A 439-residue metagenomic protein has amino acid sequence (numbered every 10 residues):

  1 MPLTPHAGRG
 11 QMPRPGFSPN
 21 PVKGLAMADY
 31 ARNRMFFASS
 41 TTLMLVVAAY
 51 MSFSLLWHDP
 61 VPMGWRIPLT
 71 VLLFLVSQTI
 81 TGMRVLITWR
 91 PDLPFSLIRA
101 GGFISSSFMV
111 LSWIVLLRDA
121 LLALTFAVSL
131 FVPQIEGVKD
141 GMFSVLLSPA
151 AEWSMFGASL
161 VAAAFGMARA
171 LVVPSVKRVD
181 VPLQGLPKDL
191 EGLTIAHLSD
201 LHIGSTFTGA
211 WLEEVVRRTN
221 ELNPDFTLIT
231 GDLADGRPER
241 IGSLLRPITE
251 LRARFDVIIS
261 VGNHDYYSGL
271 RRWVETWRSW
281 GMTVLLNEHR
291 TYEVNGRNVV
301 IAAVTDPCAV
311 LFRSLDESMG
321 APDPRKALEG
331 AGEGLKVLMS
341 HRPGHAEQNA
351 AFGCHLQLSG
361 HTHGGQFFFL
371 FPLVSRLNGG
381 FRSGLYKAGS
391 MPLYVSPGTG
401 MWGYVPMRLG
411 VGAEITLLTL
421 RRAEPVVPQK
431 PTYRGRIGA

Functional and structural regions predicted by a protein language model:
P2-V172, V427, I437-A439: Non-catalytic terminal accessory segments
K177, G185-A439: Soluble catalytic domains of enzymes that build or remodel membrane lipids, polysaccharides, and related
